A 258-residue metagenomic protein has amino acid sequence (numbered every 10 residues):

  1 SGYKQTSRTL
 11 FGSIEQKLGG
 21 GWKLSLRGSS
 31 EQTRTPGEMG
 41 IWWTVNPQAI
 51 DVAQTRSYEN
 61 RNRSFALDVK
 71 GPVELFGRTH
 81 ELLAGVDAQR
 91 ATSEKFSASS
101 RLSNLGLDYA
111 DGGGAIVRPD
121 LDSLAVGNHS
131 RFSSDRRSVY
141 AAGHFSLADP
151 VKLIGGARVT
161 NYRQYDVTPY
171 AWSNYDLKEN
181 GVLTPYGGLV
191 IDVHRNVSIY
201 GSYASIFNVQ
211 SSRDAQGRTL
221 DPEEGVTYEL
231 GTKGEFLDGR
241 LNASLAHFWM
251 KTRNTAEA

Functional and structural regions predicted by a protein language model:
S1, P36-T44, A49-I50, A88-D108 (+4 more regions): Outer-membrane beta-barrel and related beta-rich outer-membrane complex signature in Gram-negative bacteria
S1-M39, D221, G225-G231, E235-S244 (+1 more regions): Contiguous N-terminal and early-domain "leader" segments and peripheral loops that mark the onset or edge of a domain
S7, A49-I50, S93, L107-D111 (+3 more regions): Glycine-rich loops and low-complexity Gly/Arg-rich segments that provide flexible linkers or classic glycine-based
L10-T33, V52-V167: Face-selective signature of the C-terminal outer-membrane beta-barrel domain
L24, T44-V45, N174, K251: Intrinsic disorder/low-complexity segments enriched in polar/charged and small flexible residues
L26, N46-P47, G113, R253: Short, isolated positions within intrinsically disordered regulatory regions of eukaryotic proteins
N46-V52, V117-D120, T184, I206-S212: Generic detector of short, locally flexible boundary/turn motifs and exposed helical patches
N60, T79-L83, D87-A91, S130-T252: Structural signature of Gram-negative outer-membrane beta-barrels, strongest in the C-terminal barrel of TonB-dependent
